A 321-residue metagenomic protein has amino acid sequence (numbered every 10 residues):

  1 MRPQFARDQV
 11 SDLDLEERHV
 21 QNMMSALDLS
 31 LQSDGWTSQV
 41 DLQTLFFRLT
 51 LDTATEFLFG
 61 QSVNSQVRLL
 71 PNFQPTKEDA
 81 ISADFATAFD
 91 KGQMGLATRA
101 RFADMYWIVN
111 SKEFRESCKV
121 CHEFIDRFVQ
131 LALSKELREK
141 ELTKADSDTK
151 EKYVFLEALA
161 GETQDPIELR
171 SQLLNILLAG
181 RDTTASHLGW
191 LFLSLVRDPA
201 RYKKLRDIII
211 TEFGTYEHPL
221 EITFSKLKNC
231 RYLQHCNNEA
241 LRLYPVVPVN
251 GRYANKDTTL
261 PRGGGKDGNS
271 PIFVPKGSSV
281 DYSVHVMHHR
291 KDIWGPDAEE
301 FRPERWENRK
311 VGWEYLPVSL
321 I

Functional and structural regions predicted by a protein language model:
D12-L188, K204: Cytochrome P450 heme-thiolate monooxygenase catalytic core
Q32, V63-N64, P199-Y202, V311-E314 (+1 more regions): Cytochrome P450 heme-binding "Cys pocket" and the immediately downstream C-terminal segment
T53-V63, V196-A200, Y282-H289: Extended, well-ordered alpha-helical segments in internal regulatory regions
A80-D84, K144-D146, S194-V247, A254 (+3 more regions): Cytochrome P450 I-helix active-site segment
T183, P248, S279, V286-M287: Conserved beta-strand elements of beta-rich interaction domains across eukaryotes, especially beta-propellers
G264-D267: Short alpha-helix capping/helix-loop boundary micro-motifs
S270-I272: Residue "hotspots" at secondary-structure boundaries inside conserved domains
Y282-W313: Conserved cytochrome P450 K-helix/beta-meander segment immediately N-terminal to the heme-binding cysteine loop
